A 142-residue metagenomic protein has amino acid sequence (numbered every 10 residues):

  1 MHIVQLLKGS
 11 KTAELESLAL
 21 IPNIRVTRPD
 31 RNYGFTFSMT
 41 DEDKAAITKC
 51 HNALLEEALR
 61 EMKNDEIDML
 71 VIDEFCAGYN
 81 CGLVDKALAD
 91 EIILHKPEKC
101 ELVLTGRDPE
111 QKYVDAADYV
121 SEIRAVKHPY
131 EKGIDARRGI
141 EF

Functional and structural regions predicted by a protein language model:
M1, L102, V120: Hydrophobic anchor at the start of a short beta-strand that flanks the dinucleotide cofactor-binding loop
M1-L59: Conserved P-loop
L7-S10, N32-Y33, C76-A77, D108-Q111 (+1 more regions): Conserved nucleotide-binding/hydrolysis micro-motifs of P-loop NTPases
E16-A19, D41, V84-L88, A116-V120 (+1 more regions): Short, glycine/charged-enriched secondary-structure capping and boundary segments
I21, N64, P97, V114-D115: Short, well-ordered coil/turn elements that cap or connect secondary structure elements
S38-E98: Phosphate-binding/switch loop-helix module in NTP-utilizing enzymes
T105: Conserved D-loop beta-strand region of ABC ATPase nucleotide-binding domains
P109-F142: Phosphate-binding/switch region of NTP-binding enzymes
